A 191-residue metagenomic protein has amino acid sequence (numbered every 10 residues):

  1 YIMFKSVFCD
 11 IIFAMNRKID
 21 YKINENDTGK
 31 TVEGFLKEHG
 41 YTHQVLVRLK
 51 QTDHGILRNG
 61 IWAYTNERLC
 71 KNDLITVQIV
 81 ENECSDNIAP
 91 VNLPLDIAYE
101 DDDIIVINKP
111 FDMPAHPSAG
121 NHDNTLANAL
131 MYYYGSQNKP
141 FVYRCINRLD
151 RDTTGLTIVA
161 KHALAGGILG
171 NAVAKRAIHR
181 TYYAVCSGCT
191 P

Functional and structural regions predicted by a protein language model:
F4, F8-P191: RNA pseudouridine synthases
